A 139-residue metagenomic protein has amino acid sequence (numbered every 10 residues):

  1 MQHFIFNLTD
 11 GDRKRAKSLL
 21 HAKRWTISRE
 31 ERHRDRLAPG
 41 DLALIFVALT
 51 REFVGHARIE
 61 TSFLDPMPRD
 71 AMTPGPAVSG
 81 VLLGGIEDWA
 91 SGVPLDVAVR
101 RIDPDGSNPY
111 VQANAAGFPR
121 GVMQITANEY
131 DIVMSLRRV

Functional and structural regions predicted by a protein language model:
M1-P39, V47, N108-Q112, M123-V139: Compositionally biased, charged N-terminal/linker segments
G11, R51, D65: Surface-exposed, flexible loop/turn segments at secondary-structure boundaries
R15, E52-T61: Short, ligand-facing micro-motifs at secondary-structure edges
D35-R36, A48, P68-T73: Short histidine-centered beta-strand/loop micro-motifs that create catalytic or ligand/metal-coordination sites
L37-G40, E52-V54, P76-V78: Short connector loops at helix/strand junctions that flank enzyme active sites, especially segments positioning acidic
F46-E52: Short, charged beta-turn/beta-strand-edge "cap" motif at the junction between a beta-strand and an adjacent loop
R58-A127: Aromatic- and Lys/Arg-enriched surface recognition patch
